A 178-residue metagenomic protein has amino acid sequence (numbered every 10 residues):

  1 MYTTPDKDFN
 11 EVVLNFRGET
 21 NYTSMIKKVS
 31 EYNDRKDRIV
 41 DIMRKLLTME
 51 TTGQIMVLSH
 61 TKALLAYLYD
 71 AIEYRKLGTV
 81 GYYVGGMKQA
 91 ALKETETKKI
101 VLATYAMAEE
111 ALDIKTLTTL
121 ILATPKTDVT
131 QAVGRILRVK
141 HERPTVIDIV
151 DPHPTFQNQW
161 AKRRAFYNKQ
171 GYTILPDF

Functional and structural regions predicted by a protein language model:
M1-T20, F166-T173: Conserved P-loop NTPase
M1-T3, M56-H60, G81-V84, L102-A103: Short, conserved beta-strand edge motifs with alternating hydrophobic and charged residues
D8-H60, A66-A71: Conserved interdomain hinge at the start of the Helicase C-terminal
T51-G53, L77, K98, L117: Short, high-confidence coil segments that cap the C-terminus of an alpha-helix and link into the following beta-strand
Q54-M56, Y69-A90: Conserved RecA-like helicase motor-core motifs
K62, A66, A161-R164: Short, surface-exposed alpha-helical segments at coil->helix boundaries
Y82, P176-D177: A structural preference for short, hydrophobic beta-strand core positions in alpha/beta folds
G85-T173: Conserved RecA-like P-loop NTPase helicase motor core
